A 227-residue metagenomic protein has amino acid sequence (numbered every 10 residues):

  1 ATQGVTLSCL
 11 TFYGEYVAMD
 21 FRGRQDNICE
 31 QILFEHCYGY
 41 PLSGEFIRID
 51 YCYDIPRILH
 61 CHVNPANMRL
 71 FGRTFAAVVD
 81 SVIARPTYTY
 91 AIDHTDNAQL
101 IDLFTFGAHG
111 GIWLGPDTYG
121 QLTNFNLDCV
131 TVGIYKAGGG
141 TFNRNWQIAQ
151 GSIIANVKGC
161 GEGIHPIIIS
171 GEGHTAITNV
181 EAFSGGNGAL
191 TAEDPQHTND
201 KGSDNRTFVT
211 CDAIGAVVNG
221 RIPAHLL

Functional and structural regions predicted by a protein language model:
A1-L227: Extracellular/periplasmic carbohydrate-active domains that bind, remodel, or depolymerize complex polysaccharides
